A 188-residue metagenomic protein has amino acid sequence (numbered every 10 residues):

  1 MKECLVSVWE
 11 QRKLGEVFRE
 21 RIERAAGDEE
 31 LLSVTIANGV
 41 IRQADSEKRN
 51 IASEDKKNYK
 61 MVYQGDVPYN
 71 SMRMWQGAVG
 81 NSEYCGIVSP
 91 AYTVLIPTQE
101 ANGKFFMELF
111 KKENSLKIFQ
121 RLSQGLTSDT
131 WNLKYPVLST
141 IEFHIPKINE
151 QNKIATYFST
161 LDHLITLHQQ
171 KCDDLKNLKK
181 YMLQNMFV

Functional and structural regions predicted by a protein language model:
M1-V188: Feature detects amphipathic, helix-rich regulatory segments
